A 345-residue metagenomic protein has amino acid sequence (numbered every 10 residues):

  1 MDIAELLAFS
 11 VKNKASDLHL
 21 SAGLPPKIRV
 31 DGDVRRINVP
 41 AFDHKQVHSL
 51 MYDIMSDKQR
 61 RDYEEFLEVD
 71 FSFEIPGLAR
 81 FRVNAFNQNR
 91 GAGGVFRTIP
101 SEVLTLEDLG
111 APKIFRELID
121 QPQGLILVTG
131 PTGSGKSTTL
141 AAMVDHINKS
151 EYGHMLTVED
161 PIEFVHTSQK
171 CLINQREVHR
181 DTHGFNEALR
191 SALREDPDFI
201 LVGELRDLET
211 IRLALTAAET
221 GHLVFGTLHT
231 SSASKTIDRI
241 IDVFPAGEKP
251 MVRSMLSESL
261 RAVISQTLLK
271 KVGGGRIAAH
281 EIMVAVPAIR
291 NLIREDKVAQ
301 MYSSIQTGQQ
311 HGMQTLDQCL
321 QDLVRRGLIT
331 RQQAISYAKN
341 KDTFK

Functional and structural regions predicted by a protein language model:
M1-K345: Short, flexible helix-loop junctions that flank or precede catalytic/ligand sites
